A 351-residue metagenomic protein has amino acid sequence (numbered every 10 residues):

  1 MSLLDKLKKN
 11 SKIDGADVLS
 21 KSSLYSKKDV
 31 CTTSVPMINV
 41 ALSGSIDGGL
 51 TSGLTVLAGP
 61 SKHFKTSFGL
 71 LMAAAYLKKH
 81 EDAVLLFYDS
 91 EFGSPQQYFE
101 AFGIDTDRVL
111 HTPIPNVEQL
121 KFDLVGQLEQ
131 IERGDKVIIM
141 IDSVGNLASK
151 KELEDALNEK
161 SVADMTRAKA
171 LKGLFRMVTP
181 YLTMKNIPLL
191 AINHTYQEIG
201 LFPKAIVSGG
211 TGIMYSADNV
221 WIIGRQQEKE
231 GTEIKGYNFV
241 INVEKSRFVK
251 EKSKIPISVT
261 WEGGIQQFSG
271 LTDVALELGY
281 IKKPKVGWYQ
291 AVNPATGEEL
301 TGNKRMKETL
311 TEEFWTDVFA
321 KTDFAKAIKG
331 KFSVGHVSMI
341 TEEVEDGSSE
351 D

Functional and structural regions predicted by a protein language model:
M1-S23, C31, E228-D351: C-terminal regions of RecA-like/P-loop NTPase motor modules
S2-R108, V125-E129, T301: The Walker A/P-loop phosphate-binding site
N10, A41-S45, P60, A75-H80 (+11 more regions): Conserved, well-folded catalytic cores of nucleic-acid-processing and energy-transducing macromolecular machines
S23, P60, L71, Y76 (+3 more regions): Conserved inter-motif catalytic segment of the P-loop NTP-binding fold
T55-L57, L86-Y88, L110-T112, L190 (+2 more regions): Hydrophobic/aromatic beta-strand patches that form the interior of the parallel beta-sheet core in alpha/beta enzyme
T55-L57, V137-I141, I187-L189: Generic beta-sheet signal
Q97, L201, P294: Short Asp/Glu-rich motifs
D164-L278: Phosphate-binding/switch region of NTP-binding enzymes
